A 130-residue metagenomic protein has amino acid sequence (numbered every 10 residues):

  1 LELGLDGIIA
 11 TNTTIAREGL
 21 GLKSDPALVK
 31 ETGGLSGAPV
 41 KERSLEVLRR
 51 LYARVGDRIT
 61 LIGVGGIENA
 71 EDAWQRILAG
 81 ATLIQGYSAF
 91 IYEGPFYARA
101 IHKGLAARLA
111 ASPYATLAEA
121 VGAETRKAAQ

Functional and structural regions predicted by a protein language model:
E2-L3, R50, R54, A79 (+2 more regions): Alpha-helical structural signal in soluble globular domains
L3-D57: Glycine/Thr-rich beta-alpha phosphate-binding loop at enzyme active sites
D6-R17, G66, A73-A100: Glycine-rich phosphate-binding active-site loops on the catalytic face of alpha/beta enzymes
R17-G33, F90-Y114: C-terminal helical cap(s) of enzyme catalytic domains, especially alpha/beta-barrels
P39, T60, L78: Active-site-adjacent loop and "lid" segments of alpha/beta metabolic enzymes
K41, K103-Q130: Extended, intrinsically disordered, low-complexity segments
S44-V47, D72, Y97, I101-G104: A general structural detector for well-ordered alpha-helical segments in enzyme core domains, enriched
D57-E71: Glycine-rich beta-to-alpha transition loops that act as phosphate-gripper elements at the mouths of alpha/beta enzyme
